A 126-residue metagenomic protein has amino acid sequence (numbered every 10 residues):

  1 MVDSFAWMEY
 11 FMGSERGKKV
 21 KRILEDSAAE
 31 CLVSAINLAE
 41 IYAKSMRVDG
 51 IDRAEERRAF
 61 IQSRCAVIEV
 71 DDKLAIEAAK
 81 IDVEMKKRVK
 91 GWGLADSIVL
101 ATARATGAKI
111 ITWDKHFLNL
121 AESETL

Functional and structural regions predicted by a protein language model:
M1-V33, S45-A59: Short, well-structured N-terminal submotif of metal-dependent ribonuclease cores
W7-M8, L38, A75, F117-L118: A generic structural signal for short hydrophobic patches within well-formed alpha-helices
S27-C31, R64-A66, R104-K109: Short active-site oxyanion
C65-M85: Acidic catalytic patch
L100-L126: Acidic, PIN/NYN-like endoribonuclease modules and their adjacent C-terminal/linker elements
